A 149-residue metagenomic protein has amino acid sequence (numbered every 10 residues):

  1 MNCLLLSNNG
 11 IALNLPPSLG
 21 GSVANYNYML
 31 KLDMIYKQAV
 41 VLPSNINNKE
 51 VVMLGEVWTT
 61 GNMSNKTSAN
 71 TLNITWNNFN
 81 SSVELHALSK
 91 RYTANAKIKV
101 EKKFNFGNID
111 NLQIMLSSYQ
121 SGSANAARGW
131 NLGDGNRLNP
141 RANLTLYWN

Functional and structural regions predicted by a protein language model:
M1-A24, M29-K31: Enriched but not universal
L5, V52-E56, M115, Y147: Residues within well-ordered beta-strands of beta-sheet-rich folds
N9, G55-T60, L116-G122: Generic short beta-strand segments
L13-V23, P43-E50, L54-I109: Terminal beta-strand-rich extracellular "head" domains that mediate receptor/glycan or other ligand binding
A24-P43, A96-K102, N139-L144: Short beta-strands within extracellular/lumenal beta-sheet-rich domains
V51, F106-A127: Noncatalytic modules at the cell exterior or secretory-pathway interfaces, chiefly beta-strand-rich lectin/adhesion
W130-N149: C-terminal interaction-tip segments
